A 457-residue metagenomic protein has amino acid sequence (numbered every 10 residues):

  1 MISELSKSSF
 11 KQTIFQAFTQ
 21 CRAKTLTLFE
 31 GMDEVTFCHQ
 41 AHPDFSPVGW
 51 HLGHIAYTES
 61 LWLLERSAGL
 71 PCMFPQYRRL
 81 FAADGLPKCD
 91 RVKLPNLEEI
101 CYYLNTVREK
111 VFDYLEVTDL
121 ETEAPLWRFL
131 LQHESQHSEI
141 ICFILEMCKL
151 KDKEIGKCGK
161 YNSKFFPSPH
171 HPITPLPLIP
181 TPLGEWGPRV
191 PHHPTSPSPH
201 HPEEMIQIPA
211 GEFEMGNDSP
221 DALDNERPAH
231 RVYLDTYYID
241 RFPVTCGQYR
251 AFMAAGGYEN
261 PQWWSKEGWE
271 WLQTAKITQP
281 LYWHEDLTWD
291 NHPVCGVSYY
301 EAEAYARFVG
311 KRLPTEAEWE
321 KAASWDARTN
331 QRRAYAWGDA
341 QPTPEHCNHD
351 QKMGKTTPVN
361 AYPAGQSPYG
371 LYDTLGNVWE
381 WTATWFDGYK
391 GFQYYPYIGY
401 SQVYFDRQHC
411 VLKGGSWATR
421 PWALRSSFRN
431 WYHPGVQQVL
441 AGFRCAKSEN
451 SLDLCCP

Functional and structural regions predicted by a protein language model:
M1-S46, W50-Y57, L61-P75, R79-K110 (+14 more regions): Disulfide-stabilized, aromatic/cysteine-rich ligand-recognition loop
A83, P167-S168, W337: Generic detector of N-terminal low-structure segments
L130, E134-Q136, I144-G156, H201-A222 (+2 more regions): Functional-site microenvironments in short loops/helix caps that host divalent-cation chemistry
D152-E204: Intrinsic disorder/low-complexity segments
S219-L234: Short, conserved catalytic-motif segment at the N-terminal edge
N225-E226, Y372, V436-Q438: Short glycine/proline-enriched turns and hinge-like loops at secondary-structure junctions
